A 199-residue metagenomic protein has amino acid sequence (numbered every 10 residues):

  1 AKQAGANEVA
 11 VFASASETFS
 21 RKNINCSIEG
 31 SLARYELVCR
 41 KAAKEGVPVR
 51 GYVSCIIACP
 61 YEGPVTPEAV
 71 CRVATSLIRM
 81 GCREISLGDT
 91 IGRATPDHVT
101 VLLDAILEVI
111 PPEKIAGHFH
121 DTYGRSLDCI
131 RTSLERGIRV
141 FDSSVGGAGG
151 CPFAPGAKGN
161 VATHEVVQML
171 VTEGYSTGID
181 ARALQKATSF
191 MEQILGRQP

Functional and structural regions predicted by a protein language model:
K2-P199: Catalytic cores and adjacent flexible loops of soluble metabolic enzymes that perform enolate/carbanion chemistry on
